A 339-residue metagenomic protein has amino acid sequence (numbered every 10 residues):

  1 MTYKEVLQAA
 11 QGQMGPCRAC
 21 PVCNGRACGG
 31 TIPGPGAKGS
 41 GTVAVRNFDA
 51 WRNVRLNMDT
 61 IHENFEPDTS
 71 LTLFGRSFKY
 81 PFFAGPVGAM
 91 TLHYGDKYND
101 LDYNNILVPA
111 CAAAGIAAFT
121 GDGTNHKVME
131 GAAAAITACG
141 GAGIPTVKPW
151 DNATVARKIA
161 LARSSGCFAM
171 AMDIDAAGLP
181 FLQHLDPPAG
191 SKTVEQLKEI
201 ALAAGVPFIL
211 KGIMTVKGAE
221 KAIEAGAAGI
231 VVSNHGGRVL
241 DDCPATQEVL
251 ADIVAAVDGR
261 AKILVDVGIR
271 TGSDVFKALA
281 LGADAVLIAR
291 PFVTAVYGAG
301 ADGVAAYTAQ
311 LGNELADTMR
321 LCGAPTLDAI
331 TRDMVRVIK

Functional and structural regions predicted by a protein language model:
M1-R26, G237-K262, R270-K339: Conserved active-site-proximal phosphate/metal-binding subdomains
T2-K79, I330: An N-cap/entry alpha-helix motif that binds or orients negatively charged groups
V43-M129: N-terminal functional module of multi-domain proteins
D49-N57, A112, I116, S164-C167 (+6 more regions): Generic secondary-structure signature for well-ordered alpha-helical cores
V87-D100, I144-A153, V206-M214, R270: Active-site mouth loops of central-metabolism enzymes
Y94, F119-G121, G143-W150, L182-P188: Flexible, glycine/proline-enriched loop segments at strand-loop-helix junctions that form or flank small-ligand binding
V108-P109, T137-A138, W150-V265, G272-V296: Alpha/beta enzyme core
V128-N152: Long, hydrophobic, well-ordered secondary-structure blocks that form the structural core and pocket-lining surfaces
